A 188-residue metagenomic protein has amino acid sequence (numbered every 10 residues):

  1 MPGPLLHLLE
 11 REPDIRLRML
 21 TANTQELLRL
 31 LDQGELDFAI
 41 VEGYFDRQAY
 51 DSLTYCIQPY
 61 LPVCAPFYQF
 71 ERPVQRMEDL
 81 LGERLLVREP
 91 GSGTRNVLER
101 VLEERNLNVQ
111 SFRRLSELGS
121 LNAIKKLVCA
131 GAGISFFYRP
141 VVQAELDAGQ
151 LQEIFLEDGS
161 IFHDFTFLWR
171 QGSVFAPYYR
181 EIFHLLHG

Functional and structural regions predicted by a protein language model:
M1-R47: Central regulatory/effector-binding core of bacterial HTH transcription factors
H7, R29-L30, T54, R76-D79 (+1 more regions): Well-formed, non-transmembrane alpha-helical positions, independent of function
E12-R18, L115, D164-T166: Residues at or immediately flanking beta-strands
N23-L27, D32-E35, E42, L107-I154: Hydrophobic hinge/microswitch elements
A49-P90: Flexible hinge/capping segments at coil-to-helix
D51-L61, R113, D147-I161: Short beta-strand->loop
L85-N106, A176: Secondary-structure junction motif
A123, I154-G188: A late-sequence structural motif
